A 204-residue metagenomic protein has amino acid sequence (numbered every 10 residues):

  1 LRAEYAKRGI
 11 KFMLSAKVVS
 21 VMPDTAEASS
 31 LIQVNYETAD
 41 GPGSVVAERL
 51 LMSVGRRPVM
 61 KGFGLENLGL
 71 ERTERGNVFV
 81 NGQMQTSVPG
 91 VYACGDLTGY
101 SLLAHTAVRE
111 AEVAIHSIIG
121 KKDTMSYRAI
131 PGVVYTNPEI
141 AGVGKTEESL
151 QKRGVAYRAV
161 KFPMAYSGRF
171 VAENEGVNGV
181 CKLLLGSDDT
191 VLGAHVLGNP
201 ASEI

Functional and structural regions predicted by a protein language model:
L1-F12: Helical element adjacent to the flavin cofactor pocket in flavoenzyme catalytic cores
E4, V88, C94-Q151: A conserved FAD-binding loop/helix module that cradles the flavin
L14-S29: A conserved short coil-to-beta-strand element within the FAD-binding core of flavoproteins
T25, D40, E74, G186-D188: Short acidic-glycine loop/turn motifs at beta-strand connectors
A28, G62, G69-E71, A172-V177: Short loop/turn motifs at secondary-structure junctions and domain boundaries
S44-I119: FAD-site-proximal beta/loop scaffold in flavoenzymes
E71-E74, K121-A129, V155-V160: A short alpha-helix-loop-beta-strand transition element characteristic of N-terminal alpha/beta dinucleotide-binding
I119, Y135-T146, Q151-I204: Flexible, glycine-rich terminal cap/loop adjacent to redox cofactors in electron-transfer oxidoreductases
